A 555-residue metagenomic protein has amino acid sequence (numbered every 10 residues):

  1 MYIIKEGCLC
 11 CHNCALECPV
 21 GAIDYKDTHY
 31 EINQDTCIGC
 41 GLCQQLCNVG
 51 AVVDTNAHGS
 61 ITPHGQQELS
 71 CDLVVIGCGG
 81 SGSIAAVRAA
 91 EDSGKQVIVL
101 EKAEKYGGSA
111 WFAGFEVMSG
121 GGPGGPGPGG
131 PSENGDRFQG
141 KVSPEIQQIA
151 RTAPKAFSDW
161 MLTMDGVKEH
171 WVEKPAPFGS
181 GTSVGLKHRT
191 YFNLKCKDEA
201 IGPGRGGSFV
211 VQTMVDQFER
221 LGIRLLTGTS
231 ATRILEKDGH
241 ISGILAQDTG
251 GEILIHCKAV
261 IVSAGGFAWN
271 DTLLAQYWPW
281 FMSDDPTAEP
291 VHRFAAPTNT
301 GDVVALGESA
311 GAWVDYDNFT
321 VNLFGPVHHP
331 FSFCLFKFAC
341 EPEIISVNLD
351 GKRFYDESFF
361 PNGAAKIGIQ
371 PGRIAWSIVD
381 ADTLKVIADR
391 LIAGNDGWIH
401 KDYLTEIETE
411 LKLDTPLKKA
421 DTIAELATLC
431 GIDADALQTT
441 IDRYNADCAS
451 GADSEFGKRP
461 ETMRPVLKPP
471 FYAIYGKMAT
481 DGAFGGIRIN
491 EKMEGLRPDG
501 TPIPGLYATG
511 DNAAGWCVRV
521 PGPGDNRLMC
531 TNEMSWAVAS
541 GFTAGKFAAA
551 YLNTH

Functional and structural regions predicted by a protein language model:
Y2-I3, L9, N13-E31, L42-H58: Iron-sulfur cluster-binding cysteine motifs and their immediate structural context in ferredoxin-like electron-transfer
Q67-C71, L226, T249-A259, P502-I503: Core beta-strand elements of the Rossmann-like FAD/NAD(P) dinucleotide-binding domain in flavoenzyme oxidoreductases
C71-V99, G545, A549: N-terminal Rossmann-like FAD-binding beta1-loop-alpha1 element of flavoenzymes
A103-N134: Conserved N-terminal glycine-rich FAD pyrophosphate-binding loop of Rossmann-like flavoproteins
T152-G251, N270-T272, G325-V327, S450-K468: Conserved redox-cofactor binding core of oxidoreductases
R233, A436-G524: A glycine-rich dinucleotide-binding beta-alpha-beta segment and adjacent secondary-structure elements that constitute
D248, I255-P326, G524, C530 (+2 more regions): Glycine-rich loop(s) and the adjacent beta-strand/alpha-helix scaffold that form part
T300, V304-L306, A310-L429: An anion/pyrophosphate-binding glycine-rich loop and adjacent beta-alpha core in soluble alpha-beta enzymes
